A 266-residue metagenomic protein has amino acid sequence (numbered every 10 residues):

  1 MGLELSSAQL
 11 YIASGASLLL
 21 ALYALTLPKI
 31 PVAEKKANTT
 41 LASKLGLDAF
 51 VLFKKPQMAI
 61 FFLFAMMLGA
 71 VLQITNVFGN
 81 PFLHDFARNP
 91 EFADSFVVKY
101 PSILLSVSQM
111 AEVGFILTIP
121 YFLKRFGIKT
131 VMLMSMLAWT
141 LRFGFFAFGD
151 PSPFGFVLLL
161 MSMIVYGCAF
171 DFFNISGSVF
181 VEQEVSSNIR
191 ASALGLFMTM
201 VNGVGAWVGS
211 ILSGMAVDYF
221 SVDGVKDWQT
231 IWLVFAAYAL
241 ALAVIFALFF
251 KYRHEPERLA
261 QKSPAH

Functional and structural regions predicted by a protein language model:
G2-G15, M215-A239: A membrane-interface helix-boundary motif in multi-pass transporters
L19-P28, I231-H266: Multi-pass alpha-helical transporter architecture, strongest for 12-TM Major Facilitator/SLC carriers used
K29-F62, R88-A93: Juxtamembrane intracellular "pre-TM" segments in multi-pass secondary transporters
K54-T75, I164-V165, T199: Pair of pore-lining "gating" transmembrane helices in MFS-fold secondary transporters
V77-Y100: Short amphipathic helix-loop junctions that connect adjacent transmembrane helices in Major Facilitator Superfamily/SLC
G114-I128, V217-D218: Helix-to-loop junctions at the C-terminal end of transmembrane segments in multipass secondary transporters
L137-P153: C-terminal ends and interior cores of transmembrane alpha-helices in multi-pass membrane transporters/permeases
F172-S186: Intracellular juxtamembrane helix-capping segments at the cytosolic ends of symmetry-related transmembrane helices
